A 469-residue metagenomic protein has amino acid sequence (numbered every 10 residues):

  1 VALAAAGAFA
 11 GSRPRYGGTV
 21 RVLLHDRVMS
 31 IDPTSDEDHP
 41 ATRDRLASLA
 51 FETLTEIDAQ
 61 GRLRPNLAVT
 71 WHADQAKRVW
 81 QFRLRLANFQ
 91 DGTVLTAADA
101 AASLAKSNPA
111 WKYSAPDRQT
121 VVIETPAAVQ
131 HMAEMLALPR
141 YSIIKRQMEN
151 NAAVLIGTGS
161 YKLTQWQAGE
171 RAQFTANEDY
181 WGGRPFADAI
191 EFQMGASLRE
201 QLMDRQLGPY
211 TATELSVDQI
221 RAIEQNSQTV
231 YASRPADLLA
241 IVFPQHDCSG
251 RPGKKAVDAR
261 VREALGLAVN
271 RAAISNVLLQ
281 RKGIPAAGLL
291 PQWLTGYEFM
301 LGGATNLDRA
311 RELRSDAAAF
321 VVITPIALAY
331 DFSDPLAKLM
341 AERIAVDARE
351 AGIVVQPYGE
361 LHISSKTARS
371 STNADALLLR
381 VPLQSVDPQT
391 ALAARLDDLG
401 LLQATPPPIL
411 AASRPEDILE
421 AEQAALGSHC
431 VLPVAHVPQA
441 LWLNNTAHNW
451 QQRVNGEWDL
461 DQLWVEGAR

Functional and structural regions predicted by a protein language model:
S12, S315-L383: Ligand/substrate-recognition segments at binding pockets and active sites
R13, Q356-S365, P388-Q451, G456 (+1 more regions): Extracytoplasmic/peripheral linker and loop segments enriched in polar/acidic and small residues with frequent Thr/Pro
L23-Q75, I156-G157: N-terminal lobe/hinge region of extracytoplasmic solute-binding protein
L67-P109, P116, V122, D204 (+1 more regions): Aromatic- and charge-enriched surface segment that lines or borders ligand/interaction sites
A97-S103, T120-V122, S160, D188-A189 (+4 more regions): Alpha-helical secondary-structure segments
S107-Q147, S160, Q165-Q167: Surface-exposed binding/hinge segments that line and control ligand-binding clefts or catalytic entry sites
E178-I223, A236: Ligand-site clamp/hinge motif
I284-A318, F332-L339: Structural transition elements
